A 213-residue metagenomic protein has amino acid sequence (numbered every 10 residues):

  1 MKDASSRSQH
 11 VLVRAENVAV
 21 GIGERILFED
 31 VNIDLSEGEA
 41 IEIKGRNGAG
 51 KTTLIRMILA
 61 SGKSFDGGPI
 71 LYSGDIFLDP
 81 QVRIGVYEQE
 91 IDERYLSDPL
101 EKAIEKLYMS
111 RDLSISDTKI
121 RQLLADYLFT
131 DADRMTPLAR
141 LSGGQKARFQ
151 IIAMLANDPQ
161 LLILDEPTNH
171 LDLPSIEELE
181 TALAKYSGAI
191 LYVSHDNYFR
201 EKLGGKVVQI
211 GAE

Functional and structural regions predicted by a protein language model:
S5-E213: ABC ATP-binding cassette signature C-motif
